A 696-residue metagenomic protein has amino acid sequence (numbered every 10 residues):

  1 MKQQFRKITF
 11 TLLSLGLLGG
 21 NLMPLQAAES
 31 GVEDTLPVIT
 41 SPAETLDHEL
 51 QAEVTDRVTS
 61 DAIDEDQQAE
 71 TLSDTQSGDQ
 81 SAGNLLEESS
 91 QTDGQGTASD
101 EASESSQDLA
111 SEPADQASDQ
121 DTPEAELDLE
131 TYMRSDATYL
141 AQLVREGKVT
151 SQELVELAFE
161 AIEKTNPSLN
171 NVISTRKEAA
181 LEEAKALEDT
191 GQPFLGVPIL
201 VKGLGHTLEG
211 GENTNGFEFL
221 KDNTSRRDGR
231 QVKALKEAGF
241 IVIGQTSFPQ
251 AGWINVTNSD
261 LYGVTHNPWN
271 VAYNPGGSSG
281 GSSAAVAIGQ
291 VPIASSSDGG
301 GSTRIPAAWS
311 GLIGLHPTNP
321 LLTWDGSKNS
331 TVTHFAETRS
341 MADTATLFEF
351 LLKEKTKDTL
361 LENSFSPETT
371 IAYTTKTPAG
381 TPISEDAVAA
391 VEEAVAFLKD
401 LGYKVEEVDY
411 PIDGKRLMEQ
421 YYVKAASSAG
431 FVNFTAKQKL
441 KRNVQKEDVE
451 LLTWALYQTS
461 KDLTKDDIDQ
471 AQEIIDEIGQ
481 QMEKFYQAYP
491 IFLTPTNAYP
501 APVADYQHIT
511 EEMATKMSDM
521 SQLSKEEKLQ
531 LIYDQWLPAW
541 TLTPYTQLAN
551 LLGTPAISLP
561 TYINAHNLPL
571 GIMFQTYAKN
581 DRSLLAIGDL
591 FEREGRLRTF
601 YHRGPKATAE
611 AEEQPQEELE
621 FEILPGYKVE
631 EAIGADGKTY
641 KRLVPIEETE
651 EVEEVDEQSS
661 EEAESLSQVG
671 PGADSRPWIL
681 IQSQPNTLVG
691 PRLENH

Functional and structural regions predicted by a protein language model:
Q3-A27: Sec-dependent N-terminal signal peptides of Gram-positive bacterial secreted proteins and lipoproteins
Q26-A125, E613-Q614, E647-P671, S683: Low-complexity, acidic Ser/Thr/Pro-rich repeat tracts that form intrinsically disordered stalk/linker regions of very
E112-D189, F350-P544, L551, K579 (+1 more regions): Amidase signature
P123-A294, G299, A396: Gly/Ser-rich catalytic/binding loops embedded in alpha/beta enzyme cores
G216-F217, H266-P268, S278, D325-T333 (+1 more regions): Flexible glycine/proline-enriched surface loops and loop-helix/loop-strand junctions
S283-T374, A578: Fold-level recognition of mixed alpha/beta catalytic cores in primary-metabolism enzymes, strongest
L568-Y577, L584-L585: Short, well-ordered beta-strand elements
K628-A632, T639-P645, G690: Short linear proline/tyrosine/threonine-rich motifs used for host-factor recruitment and membrane trafficking/assembly
